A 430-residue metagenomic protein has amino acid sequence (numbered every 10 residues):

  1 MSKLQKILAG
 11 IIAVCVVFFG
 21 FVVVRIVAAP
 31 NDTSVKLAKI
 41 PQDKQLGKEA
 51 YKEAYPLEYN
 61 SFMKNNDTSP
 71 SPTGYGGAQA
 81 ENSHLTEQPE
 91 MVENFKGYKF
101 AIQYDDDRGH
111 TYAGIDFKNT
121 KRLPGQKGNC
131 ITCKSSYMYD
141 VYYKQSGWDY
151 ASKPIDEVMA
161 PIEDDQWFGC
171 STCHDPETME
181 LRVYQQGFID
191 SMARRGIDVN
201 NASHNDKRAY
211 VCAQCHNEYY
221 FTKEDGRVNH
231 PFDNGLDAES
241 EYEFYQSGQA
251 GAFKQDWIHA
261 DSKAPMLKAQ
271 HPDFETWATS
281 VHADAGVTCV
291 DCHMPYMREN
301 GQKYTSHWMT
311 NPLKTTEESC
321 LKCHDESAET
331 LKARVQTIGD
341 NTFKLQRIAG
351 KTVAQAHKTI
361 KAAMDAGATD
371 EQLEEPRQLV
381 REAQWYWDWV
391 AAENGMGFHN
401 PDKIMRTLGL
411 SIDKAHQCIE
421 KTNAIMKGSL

Functional and structural regions predicted by a protein language model:
M1-V16: N-terminal Sec-pathway targeting helices
A13-R25: Hydrophobic alpha-helical membrane-insertion segments, chiefly the h-region of N-terminal signal peptides
V24-Y104, Y143-W167, T172, E177-D291 (+1 more regions): Primarily the internal scaffold of c-type cytochrome electron-transfer domains, especially repeated/multiheme c-type
Y98-G128, I162: Long, charge-dense tracts
H110-I115, K134, H174, H216: Aromatic/pi-system hotspot detector in well-structured domains
L123-T132, S136-V141, S146: A cross-kingdom signal targeting lumenal/periplasmic-facing segments of multi-pass membrane and secretory-pathway
